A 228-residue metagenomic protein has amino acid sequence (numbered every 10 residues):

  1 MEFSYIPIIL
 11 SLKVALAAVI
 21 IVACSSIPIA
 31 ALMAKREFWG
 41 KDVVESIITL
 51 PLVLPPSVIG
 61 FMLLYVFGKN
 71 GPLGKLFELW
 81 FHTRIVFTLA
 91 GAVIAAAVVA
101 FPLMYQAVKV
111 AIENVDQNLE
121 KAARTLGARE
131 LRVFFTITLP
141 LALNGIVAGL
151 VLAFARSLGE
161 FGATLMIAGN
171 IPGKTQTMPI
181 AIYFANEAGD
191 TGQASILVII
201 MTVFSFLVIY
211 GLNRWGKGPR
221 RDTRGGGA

Functional and structural regions predicted by a protein language model:
M1-I20, K35-K41, F77-H82, A185-T191: Periplasmic/extracellular loop-to-transmembrane helix junction in inner-membrane transport proteins
M1-I6, M166-F206, Y210: Interhelical loop and adjacent transmembrane-helix boundary motif in polytopic membrane transport permeases
A17-I48, F61, A111-E113, L119 (+3 more regions): Transmembrane-helix boundary motif in ABC transporter permease subunits
I20, Y105-V108, D116, E130-A163: Transmembrane alpha-helices
G60-A97, A168-I171: Membrane-interfacial helix termini and adjacent extracytoplasmic/periplasmic loops of multi-pass transporters
G68-K69, I146-F184: Non-cytoplasmic
R84-R124, I137, G149-L150, Y210: Membrane-cytosol interface at the C-terminal ends of specific transmembrane alpha-helices in multi-pass membrane
K109-T125, I137, T191, S195-A228: C-terminal transmembrane helix and the adjacent membrane-cytosol boundary/short C-terminal tail of inner/organellar
